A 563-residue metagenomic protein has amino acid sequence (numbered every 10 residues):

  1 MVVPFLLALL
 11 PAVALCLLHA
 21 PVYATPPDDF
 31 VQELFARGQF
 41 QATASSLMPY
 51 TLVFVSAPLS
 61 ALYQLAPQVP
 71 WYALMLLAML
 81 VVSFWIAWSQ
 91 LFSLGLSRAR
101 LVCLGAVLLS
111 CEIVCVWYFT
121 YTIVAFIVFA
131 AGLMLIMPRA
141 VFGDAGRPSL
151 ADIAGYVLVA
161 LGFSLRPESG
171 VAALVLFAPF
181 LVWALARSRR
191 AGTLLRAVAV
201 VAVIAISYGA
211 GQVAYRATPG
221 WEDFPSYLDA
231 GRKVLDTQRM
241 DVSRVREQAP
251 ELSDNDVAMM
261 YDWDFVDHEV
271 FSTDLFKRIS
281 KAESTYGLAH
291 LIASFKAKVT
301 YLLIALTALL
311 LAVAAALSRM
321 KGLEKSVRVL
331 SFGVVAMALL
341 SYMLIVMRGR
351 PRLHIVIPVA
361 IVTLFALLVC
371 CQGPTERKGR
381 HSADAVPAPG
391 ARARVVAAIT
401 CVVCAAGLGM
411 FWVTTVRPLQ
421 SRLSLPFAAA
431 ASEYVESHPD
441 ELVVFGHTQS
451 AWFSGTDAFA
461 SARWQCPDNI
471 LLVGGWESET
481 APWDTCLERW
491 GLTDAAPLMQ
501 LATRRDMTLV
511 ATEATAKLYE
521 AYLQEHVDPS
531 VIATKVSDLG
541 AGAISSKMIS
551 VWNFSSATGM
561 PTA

Functional and structural regions predicted by a protein language model:
A8-M48, L59-Q64: Extracytoplasmic loop-helix module adjacent to an early transmembrane segment
S45-M79: Short hydrophobic/aromatic helix or loop-helix immediately within or flanking a transmembrane segment in polytopic
A78-L96, L311-S318: Transmembrane-helix motifs of polytopic, lipid-linked glycan transferases
E112, L150-P167, A178, V200-A210: Membrane-interface alpha helices of multi-pass inner-membrane proteins
D152-I153, R196-I204, Q372-V413: Signature aromatic-anchored transmembrane alpha helix within multi-pass, membrane-resident enzymes that catalyze glycan
A172-A205, G407: Perimembrane helix-loop-helix junctions
V213-R246, A405-L472: Membrane-embedded, lumen/periplasm-facing catalytic core of multi-pass transferases that use lipid-linked donors
A460-K517, A533-F554: Luminal/periplasmic acceptor-recognition loop/helix of membrane-associated glycosyltransferases
